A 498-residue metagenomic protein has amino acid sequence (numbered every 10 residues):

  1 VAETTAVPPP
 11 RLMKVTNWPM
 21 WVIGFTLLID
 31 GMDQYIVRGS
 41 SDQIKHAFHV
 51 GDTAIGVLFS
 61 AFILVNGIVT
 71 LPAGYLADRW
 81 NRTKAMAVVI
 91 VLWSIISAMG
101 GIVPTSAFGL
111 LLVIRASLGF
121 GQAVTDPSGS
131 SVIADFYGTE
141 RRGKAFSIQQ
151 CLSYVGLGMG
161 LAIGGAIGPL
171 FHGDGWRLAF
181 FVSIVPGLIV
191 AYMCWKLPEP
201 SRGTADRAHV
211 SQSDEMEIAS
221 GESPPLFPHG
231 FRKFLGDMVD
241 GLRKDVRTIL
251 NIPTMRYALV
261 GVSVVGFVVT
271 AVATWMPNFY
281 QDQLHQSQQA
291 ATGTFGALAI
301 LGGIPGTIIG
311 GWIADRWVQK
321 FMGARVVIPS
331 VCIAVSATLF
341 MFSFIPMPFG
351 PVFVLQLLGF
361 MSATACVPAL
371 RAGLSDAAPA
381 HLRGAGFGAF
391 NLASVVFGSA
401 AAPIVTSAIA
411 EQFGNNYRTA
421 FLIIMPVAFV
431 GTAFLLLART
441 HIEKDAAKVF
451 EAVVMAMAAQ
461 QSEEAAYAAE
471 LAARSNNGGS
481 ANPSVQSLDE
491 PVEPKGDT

Functional and structural regions predicted by a protein language model:
E3-M13, S201-L259, Q283, M457-A465: Juxtamembrane intracellular "pre-TM" segments in multi-pass secondary transporters
V37-R38, R247-I308, A363-V367, R371 (+1 more regions): Extracytoplasmic gate region of multi-pass secondary transporters
S60-Y75, A297-G310: Central cavity-lining transmembrane alpha-helices of secondary-active solute carriers, predominantly the Major
R79-I90, D315-C332: Cytoplasmic membrane-interface "Motif A"-like loop-to-helix N-cap segments of 12-TM Major Facilitator Superfamily
V91-T105, I333-M347: C-terminal ends and interior cores of transmembrane alpha-helices in multi-pass membrane transporters/permeases
I114-V155: Cytoplasmic helix-loop-helix junction between adjacent transmembrane helices in 12-TM secondary transporters
Q149-R202: Helix-loop-helix hairpin linking two adjacent transmembrane segments in secondary transporters
P169-I184, S287, A324-V327, A408-A428: A membrane-interface helix-boundary motif in multi-pass transporters
